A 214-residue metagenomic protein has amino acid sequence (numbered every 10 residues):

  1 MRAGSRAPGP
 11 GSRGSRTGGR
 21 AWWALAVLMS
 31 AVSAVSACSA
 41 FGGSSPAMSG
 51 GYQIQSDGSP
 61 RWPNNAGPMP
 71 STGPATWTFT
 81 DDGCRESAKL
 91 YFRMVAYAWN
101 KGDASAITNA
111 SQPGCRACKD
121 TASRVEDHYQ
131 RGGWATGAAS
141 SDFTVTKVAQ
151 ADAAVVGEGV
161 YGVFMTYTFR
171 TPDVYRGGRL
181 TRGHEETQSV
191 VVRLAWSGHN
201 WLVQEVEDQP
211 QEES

Functional and structural regions predicted by a protein language model:
R2-P8, R16, W22-G83, L90: Juxtamembrane and targeting peptides
R2-R13, S36-P46, A149-S214: Exposed beta-sheet edge and beta->alpha loop/turn motif
P10, S15-R20, L25, T108 (+2 more regions): Residues at secondary-structure transition points
G18-G19, G58, G73, V95 (+3 more regions): Acidic, low-complexity intrinsically disordered regions
R61-T136: Core segments of small alpha/beta cavity-forming domains
G114, T144-V145, Q211: Generic secondary-structure boundary signal with a strong preference for alpha-helix termini
Q130-D152: A short, amphipathic edge element
